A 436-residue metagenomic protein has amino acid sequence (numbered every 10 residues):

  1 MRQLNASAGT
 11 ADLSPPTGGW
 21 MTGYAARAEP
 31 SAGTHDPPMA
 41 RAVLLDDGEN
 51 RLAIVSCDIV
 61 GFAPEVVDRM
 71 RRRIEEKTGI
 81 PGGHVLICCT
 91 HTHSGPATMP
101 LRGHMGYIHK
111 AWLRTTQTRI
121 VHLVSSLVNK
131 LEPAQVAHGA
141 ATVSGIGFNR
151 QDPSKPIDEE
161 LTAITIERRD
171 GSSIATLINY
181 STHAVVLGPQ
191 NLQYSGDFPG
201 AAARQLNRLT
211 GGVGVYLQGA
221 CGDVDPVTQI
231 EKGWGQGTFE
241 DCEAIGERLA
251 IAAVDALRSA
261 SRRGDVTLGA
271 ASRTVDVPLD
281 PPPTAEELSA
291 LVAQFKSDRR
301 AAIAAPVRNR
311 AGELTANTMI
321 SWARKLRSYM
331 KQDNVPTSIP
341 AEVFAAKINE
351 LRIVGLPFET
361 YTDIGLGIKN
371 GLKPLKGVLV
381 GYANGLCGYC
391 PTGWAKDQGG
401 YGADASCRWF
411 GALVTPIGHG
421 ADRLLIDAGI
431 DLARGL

Functional and structural regions predicted by a protein language model:
M1-C88, T92-A244, L257, R263-L436: Conserved beta-alpha junction segments in alpha/beta enzyme cores
L249: Anionic-ligand-binding alpha/beta catalytic cores of soluble enzymes and soluble regulatory domains that recognize
